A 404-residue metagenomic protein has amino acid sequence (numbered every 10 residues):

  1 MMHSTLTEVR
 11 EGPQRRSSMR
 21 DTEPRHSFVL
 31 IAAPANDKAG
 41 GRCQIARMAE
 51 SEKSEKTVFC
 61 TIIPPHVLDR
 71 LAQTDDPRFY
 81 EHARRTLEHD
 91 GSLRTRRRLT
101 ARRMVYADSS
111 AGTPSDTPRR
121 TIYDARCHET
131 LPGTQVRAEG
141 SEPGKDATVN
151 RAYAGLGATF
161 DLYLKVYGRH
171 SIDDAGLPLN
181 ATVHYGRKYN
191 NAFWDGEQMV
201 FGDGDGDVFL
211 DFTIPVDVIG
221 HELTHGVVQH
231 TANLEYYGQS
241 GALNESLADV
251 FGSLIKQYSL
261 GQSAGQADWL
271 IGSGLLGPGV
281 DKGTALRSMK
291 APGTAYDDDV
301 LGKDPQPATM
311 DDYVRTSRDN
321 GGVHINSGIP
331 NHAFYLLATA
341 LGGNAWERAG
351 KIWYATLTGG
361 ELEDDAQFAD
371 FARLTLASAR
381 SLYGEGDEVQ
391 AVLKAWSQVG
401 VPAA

Functional and structural regions predicted by a protein language model:
M2-E8, G12-R16, R20-D217, G226-A404: Zymogen propeptides/activation segments of proteases
